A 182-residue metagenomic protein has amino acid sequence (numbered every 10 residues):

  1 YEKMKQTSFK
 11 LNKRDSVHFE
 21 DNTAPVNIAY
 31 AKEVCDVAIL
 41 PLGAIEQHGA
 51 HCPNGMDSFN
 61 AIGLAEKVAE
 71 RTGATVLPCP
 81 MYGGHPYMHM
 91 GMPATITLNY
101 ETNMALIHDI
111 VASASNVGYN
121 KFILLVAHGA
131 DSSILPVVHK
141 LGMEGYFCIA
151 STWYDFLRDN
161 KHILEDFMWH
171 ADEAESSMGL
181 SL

Functional and structural regions predicted by a protein language model:
Y1-P53: Active-site and ligand/interface coordination hotspots across diverse enzymes and nucleic-acid-associated assemblies
V17-N22, Y82-S176: Active-site histidine-anchored catalytic micro-motif
D36, G73-A74, G145-F147: A generic structural signal for alpha->beta connector loops
L40-H48, P78-P80, H85-M88: Short, conserved active-site loops that position catalytic residues or coordinate cofactors/metal ions across diverse
D57-A69: Short catalytic helix/loop segments, enriched in acidic residues and glycine and frequently bearing histidine
